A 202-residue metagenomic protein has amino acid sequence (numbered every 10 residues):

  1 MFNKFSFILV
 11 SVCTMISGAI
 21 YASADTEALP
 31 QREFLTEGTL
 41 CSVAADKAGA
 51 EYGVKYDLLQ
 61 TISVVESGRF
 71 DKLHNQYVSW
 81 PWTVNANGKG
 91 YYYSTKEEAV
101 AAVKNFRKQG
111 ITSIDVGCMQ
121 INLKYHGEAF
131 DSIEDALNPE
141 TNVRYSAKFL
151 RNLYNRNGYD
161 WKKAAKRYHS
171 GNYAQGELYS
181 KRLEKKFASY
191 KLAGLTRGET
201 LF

Functional and structural regions predicted by a protein language model:
M1-L9: Bacterial N-terminal signal peptides that target proteins for export
I8-S17: Bacterial N-terminal signal peptides
G18-S23: Sec/Tat signal peptide C-region and signal peptidase I cleavage site
D25-T196, L201-F202: Catalytic glycan-binding domains that act on GlcNAc-containing polysaccharides
